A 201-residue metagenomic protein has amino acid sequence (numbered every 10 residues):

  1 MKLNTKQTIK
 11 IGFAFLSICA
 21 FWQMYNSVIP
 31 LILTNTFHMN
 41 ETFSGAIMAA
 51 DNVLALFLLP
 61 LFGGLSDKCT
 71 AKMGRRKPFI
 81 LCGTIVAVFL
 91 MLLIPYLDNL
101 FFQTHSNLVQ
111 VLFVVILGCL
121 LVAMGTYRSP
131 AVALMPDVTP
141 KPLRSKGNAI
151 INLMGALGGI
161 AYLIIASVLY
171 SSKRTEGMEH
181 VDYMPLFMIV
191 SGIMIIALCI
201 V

Functional and structural regions predicted by a protein language model:
M1-L54: Helix-loop boundary and gating motifs at the non-cytosolic
L16, G83, F89-P130: Hydrophobic core of transmembrane alpha-helices in multi-pass small-molecule transporters, especially MFS/SLC-type
N35, K68, N99-L100, G159-V181: Transmembrane alpha-helix termini and helix-breaking/packing motifs in multi-pass membrane transporters
F37, S66, T70, P136-P140 (+1 more regions): Short helix-loop-helix connector
E41-G45, Q110, K141-I151: Loop-to-transmembrane helix entry/capping segments in MFS-fold secondary transporters and related SLC/MFSD carriers
S44-C69, T84-M91, I160: Central cavity-lining transmembrane alpha-helices of secondary-active solute carriers, predominantly the Major
A50-L56, S145-S171, I193-M194: Glycine-rich segments within core transmembrane alpha-helices of 12-TM secondary carriers
C82, V181-V201: Symmetry-related core transmembrane helices of the 12-TM Major Facilitator Superfamily/SLC fold
